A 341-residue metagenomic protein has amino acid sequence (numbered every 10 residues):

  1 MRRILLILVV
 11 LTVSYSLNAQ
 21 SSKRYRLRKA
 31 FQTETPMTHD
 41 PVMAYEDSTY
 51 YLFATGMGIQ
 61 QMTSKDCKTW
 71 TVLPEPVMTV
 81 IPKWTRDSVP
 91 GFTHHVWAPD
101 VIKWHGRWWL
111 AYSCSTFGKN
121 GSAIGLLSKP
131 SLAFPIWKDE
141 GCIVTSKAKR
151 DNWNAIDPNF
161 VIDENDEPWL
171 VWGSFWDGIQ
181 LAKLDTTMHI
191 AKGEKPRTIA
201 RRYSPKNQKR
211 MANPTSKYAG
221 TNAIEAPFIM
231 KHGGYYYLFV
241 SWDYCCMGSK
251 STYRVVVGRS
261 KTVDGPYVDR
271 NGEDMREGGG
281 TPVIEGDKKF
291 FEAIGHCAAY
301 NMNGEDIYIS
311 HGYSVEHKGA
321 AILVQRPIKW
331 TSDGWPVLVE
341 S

Functional and structural regions predicted by a protein language model:
I4-V13: Sec-dependent N-terminal signal peptides
A19-S341: Carbohydrate-active catalytic/glycan-binding domains of CAZyme proteins, especially the secreted or lumenal ectodomains
